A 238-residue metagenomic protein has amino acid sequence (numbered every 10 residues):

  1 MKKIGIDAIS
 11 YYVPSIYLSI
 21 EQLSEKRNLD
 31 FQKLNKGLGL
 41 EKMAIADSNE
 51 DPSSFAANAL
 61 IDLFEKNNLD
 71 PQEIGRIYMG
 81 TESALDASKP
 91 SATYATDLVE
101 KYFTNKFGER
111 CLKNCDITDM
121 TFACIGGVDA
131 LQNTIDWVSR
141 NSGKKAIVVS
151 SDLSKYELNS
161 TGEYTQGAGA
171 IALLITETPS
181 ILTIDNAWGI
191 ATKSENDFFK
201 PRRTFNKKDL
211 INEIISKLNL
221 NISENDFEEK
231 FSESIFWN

Functional and structural regions predicted by a protein language model:
M1-N49, E163-N238: Condensing-enzyme catalytic core mediating Claisen C-C bond formation in acyl metabolism
K3-G5, R76, K144-V148: Short glycine-aspartate micro-motif
I6-A8, L34, L63, I74-I77 (+2 more regions): Buried hydrophobic positions in well-ordered alpha/beta secondary-structure cores of metabolic enzymes
S15, L85-K89, Y156-E157: Short active-site-adjacent helix-start/loop capping segments
Q32-S54, A84-K145, S151: Conserved catalytic cysteine-centered active-site region of acyl-thioester-dependent Claisen-condensing enzymes
A59-G75, N238: Phosphate/pyrophosphate-binding loops at sites that engage ATP/ADP/AMP, CoA/4′-phosphopantetheine, polyphosphate
T81: Aromatic- and Gly/Pro-rich donor/ligand-binding loops that form nucleotide- or phosphate-bearing donor binding pockets
F122-I190, F198: Internal, well-ordered domain-core segments that constitute the primary functional module of diverse proteins
